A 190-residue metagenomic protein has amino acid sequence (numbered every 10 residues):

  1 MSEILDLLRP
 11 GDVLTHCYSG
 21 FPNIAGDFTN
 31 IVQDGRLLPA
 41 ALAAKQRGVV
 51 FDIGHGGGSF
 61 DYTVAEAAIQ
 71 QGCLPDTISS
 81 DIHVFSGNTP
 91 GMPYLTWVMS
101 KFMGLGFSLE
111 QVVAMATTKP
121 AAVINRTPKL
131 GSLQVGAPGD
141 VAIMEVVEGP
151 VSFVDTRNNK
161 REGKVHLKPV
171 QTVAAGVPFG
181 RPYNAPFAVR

Functional and structural regions predicted by a protein language model:
M1-F51, S59-D76: Histidine/acidic residue-rich metal-binding segments in metalloenzymes
S19, G56, I82: Active-site metal-binding loops of divalent metal-dependent hydrolases
N23-I24, N88, S152, P182: Glycine/Thr-rich phosphate-binding loops of Rossmann-like dinucleotide-binding domains
N30-I53, V98-L105, T156-P178: P-loop/Walker A phosphate-binding loop and immediately adjacent motor/lid segment at beta-alpha junctions
I31, H55-G56, T89-P90: Residue-level marker of alpha-helix boundaries and capping positions
D61-V146: His/Asp/Glu-enriched, well-ordered alpha-helical/loop segment that forms or immediately abuts the divalent-metal
P138-R190: C-terminal cap of metal-dependent C-N hydrolases
